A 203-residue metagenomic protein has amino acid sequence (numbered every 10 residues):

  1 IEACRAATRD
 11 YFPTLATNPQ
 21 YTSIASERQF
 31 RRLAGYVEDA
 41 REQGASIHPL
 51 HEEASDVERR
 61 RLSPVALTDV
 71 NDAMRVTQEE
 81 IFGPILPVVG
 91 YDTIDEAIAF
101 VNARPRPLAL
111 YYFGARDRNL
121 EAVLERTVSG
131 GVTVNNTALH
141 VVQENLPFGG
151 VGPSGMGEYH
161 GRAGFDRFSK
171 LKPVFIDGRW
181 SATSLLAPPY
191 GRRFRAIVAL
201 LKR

Functional and structural regions predicted by a protein language model:
A6-R9, A54, R61-R203: Conserved C-terminal structural/oligomerization subdomain of aldehyde/semialdehyde dehydrogenase
P13, G44-E53: Short secondary-structure junctions
I24-A34: Short beta-strand to alpha-helix junction loop
A25, H48-E52, Y112-F113: Short beta-strand segments
V37: Acidic-enriched catalytic cores of C-N bond-cleaving enzymes acting on peptides and small amides
